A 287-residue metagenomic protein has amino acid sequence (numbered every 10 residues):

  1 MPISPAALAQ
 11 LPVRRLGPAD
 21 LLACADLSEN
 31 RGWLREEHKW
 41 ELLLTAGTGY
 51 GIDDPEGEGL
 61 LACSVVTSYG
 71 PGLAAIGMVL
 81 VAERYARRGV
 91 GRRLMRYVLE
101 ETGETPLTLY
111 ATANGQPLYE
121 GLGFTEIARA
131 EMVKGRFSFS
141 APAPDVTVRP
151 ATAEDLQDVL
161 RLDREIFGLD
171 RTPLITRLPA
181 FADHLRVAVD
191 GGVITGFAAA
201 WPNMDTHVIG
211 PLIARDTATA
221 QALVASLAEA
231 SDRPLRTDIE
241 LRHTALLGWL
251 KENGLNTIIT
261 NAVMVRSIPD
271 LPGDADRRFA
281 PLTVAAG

Functional and structural regions predicted by a protein language model:
M1-A7, G17-P18, L22, L42 (+5 more regions): Intrinsically disordered, low-complexity, positively biased terminal segments
Q10-E104, A111: Active-site-proximal cofactor/substrate-binding loop regions of enzyme domains
L61-A62, A128, G196, I259: A structural microfeature
A86, T108-Y110, Q116, E120: Hydrophobic, ordered structural segments
E104-Y110, T125-F139, T257-P269: Conserved catalytic-core motifs of GNAT/GCN5-like acyltransferases
Y119-F124, L250: Conserved active-site tyrosine of GNAT-family acetyltransferases
I127-Q157, R161-D163: Surface-exposed beta-loop interaction hotspot
